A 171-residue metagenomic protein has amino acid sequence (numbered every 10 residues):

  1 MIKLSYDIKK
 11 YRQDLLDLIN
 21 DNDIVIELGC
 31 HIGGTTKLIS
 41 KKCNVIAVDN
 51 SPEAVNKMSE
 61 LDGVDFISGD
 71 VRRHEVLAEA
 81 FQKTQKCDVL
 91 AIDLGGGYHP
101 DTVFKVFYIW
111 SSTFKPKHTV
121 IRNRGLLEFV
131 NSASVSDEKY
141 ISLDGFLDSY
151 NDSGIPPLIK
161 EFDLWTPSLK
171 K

Functional and structural regions predicted by a protein language model:
M1-N22: S-adenosyl-L-methionine
N22-H31: Conserved class I S-adenosyl-L-methionine
G33-K37: Glycine-rich SAM-binding Motif I of class I
S51-P52: Conserved SAM/SAH-binding beta-strand->alpha-helix loop
M58-S59: Conserved SAM-binding loop
G63-R73: Conserved SAM-binding strand-loop segment of SAM-dependent methyltransferases
H74-Q85: Short amphipathic alpha-helix with an adjacent loop that forms part of the alpha/beta core around
G96-K171: C-terminal substrate-binding/active-site "lid" region of AdoMet-derived donor-dependent transferases
